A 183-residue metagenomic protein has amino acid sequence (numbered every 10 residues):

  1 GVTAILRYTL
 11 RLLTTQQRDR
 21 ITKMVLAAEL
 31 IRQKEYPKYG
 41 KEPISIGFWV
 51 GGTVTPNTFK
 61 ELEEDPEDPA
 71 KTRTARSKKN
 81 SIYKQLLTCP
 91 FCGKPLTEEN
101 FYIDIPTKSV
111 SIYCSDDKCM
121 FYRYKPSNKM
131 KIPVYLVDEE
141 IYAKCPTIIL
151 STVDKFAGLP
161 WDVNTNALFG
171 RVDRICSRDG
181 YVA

Functional and structural regions predicted by a protein language model:
V2-L30, G47-V54, V153-W161: Conserved Walker A/P-loop ATP-binding site and its immediately adjacent core in helicase/helicase-like ATPase domains
R20-V25, E61-E67, V163-F169: Short secondary-structure boundary/capping segments
A27-P43, K118-Y124, S177-A183: Short mixed-charge
E64, K78-K79, E140-C145: Conserved motor-coupling elements within RecA-like helicase/translocase cores
K71-L86, Y102-S109, T165-D173: Short, flexible, mixed-charge glycine/proline-rich loop motifs that serve as phosphate/nucleic-acid-contacting
C89-C92, S111-C119, C176: Short cysteine-rich clusters marking metal-coordination/redox-active sites
T97-E99, R123-N128: Short, non-ligating residues that shape and space the ligands of small metal-coordination modules and catalytic
P146, D154, L168-A183: SF2 helicase catalytic motif II
